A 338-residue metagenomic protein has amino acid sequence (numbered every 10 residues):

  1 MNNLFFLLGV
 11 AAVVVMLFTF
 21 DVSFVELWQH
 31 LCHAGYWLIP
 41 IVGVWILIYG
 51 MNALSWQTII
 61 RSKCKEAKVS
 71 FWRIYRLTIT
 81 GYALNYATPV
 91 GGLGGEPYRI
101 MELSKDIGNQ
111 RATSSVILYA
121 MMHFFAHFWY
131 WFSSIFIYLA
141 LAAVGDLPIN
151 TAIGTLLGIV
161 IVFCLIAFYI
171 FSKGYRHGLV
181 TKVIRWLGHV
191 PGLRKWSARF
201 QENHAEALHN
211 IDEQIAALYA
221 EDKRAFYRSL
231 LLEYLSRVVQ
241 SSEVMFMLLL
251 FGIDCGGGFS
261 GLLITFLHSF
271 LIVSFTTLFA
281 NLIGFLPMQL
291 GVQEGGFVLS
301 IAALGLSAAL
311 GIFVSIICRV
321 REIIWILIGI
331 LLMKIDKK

Functional and structural regions predicted by a protein language model:
M1-I79, P148-A280, I312-V314, R321-K338: Predominantly cytoplasmic-facing regulatory/coupling regions of multi-pass membrane proteins
N52, W56, T88-L93, H123-S134 (+3 more regions): Alpha-helical transmembrane segments and their lipid-water interface positions in multi-pass membrane proteins
F71-R73, D106-M121, S307-I317: Membrane-interface alpha-helices at helix entry/exit sites of multi-pass transporters
Y75-D106, E202-D212: Extended non-transmembrane interhelical loops and adjacent amphipathic helices of multipass membrane proteins
A83-V90, L271-E294: Transmembrane alpha-helix interface/packing and boundary motifs in multi-pass membrane proteins, characterized by
G92-S104, S133, F285-A303: Re-entrant/interfacial helical elements at transmembrane boundaries that shape and gate the permeation pathway
W131-G145, A303: Transmembrane alpha-helix termini and helix-breaking/packing motifs in multi-pass membrane transporters
Q201, G284-P287, F297-I317: Hydrophobic alpha-helical transmembrane segments in multi-pass integral membrane proteins
